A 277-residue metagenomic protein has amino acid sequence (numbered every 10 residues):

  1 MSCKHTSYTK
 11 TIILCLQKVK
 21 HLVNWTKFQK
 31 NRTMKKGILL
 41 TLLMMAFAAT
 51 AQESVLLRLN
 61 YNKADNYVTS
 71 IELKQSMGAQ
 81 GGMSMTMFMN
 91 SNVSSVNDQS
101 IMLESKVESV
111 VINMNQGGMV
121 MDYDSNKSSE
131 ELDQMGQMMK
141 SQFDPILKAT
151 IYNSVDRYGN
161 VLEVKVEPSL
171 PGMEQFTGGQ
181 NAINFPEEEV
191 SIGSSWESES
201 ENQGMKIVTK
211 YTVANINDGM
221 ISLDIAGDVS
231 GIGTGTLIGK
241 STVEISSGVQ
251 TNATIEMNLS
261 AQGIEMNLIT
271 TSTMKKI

Functional and structural regions predicted by a protein language model:
M1-L57: Bacterial Sec-dependent N-terminal signal peptides
S7, M138, F143, A253-Q262: A short, charged
V23-W25, M173, I232: Short, aromatic- and cysteine-enriched interfacial helices/patches that mediate contacts at lipid membranes
Q52-M121, S194-I277: Acidic, serine/threonine-rich low-complexity disordered tracts
K106, I112-I146: Mixed-charge, low-complexity intrinsically disordered segments
S141-D218: Solvent-exposed helix/loop surface patches that form functional interfaces
